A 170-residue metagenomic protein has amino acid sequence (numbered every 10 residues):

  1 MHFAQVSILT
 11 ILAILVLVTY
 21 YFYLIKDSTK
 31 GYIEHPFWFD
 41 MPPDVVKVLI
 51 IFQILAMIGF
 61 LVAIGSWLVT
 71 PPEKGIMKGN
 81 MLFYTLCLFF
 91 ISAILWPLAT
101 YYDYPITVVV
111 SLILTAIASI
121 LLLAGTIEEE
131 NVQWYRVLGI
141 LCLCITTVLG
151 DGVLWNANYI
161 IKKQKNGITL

Functional and structural regions predicted by a protein language model:
M1-A13, L82, E129-C144: Alpha-helical transmembrane segments and their helix-start/interface "positive-inside/aromatic belt" motifs in integral
F3, F37-K47, I76-N80, W134: Juxtamembrane loop-transmembrane helix junctions in multi-pass integral membrane proteins, especially the extracellular
L12-K30: Alpha-helical transmembrane segments of multi-pass membrane proteins
S28-D44, T100-I106, W155-L170: Membrane-interface interhelical loops and short amphipathic "cap" helices that link adjacent transmembrane segments
D40-L61: Interfacial helix-start motif at the membrane-water boundary
I58-G79: Membrane-helix interface/capping segments
P72-L123: Membrane-proximal helix-loop-helix units in multi-pass membrane proteins
A118-L170: Terminal transmembrane helical module of multi-pass membrane proteins
